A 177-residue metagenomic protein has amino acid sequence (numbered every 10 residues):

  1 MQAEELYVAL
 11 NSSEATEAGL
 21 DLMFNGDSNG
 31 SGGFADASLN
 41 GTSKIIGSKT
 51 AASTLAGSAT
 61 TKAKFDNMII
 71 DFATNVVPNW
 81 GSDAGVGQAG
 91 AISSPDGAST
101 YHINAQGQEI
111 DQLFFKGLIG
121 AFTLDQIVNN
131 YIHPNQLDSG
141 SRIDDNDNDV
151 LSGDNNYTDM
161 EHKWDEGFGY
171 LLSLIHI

Functional and structural regions predicted by a protein language model:
M1-I175: Mature extracytoplasmic or organellar-lumen-exposed domains after removal of signal/transit peptides
